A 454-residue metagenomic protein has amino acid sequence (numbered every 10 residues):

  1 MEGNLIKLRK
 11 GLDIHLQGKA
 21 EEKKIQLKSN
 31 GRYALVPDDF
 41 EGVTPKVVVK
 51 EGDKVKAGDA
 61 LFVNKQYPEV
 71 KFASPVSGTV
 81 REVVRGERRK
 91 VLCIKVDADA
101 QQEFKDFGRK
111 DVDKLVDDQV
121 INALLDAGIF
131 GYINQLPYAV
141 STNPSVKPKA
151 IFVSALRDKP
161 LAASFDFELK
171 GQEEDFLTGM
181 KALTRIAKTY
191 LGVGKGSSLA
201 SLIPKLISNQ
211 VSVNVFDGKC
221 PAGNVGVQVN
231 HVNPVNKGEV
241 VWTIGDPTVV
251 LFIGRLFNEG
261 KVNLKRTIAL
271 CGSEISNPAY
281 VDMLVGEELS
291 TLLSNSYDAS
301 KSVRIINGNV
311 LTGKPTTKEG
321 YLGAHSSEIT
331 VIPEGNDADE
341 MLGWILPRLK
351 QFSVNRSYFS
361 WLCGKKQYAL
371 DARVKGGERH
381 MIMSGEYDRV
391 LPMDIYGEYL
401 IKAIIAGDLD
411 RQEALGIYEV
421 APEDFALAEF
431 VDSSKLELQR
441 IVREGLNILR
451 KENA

Functional and structural regions predicted by a protein language model:
M1-V48, V63, F216: N-terminal, Lys/Arg-enriched amphipathic/low-complexity engagement segments that precede the first folded domain
V43, S74, K90: Exposed loop/turn and edge beta-strand positions of beta-sandwich/beta-sheet ligand-binding modules
V43, V49, Q66-E69, N277: Short, solvent-exposed loop/turn positions at domain surfaces that link secondary-structure elements or cap domain
V49-V63, E82: Short, well-structured beta-strand-loop connectors
E69-S77: Short coil-to-beta-strand transition motifs
V70, V84-A454: Buried, small/hydrophobic-residue-enriched core segments of structured protein domains
